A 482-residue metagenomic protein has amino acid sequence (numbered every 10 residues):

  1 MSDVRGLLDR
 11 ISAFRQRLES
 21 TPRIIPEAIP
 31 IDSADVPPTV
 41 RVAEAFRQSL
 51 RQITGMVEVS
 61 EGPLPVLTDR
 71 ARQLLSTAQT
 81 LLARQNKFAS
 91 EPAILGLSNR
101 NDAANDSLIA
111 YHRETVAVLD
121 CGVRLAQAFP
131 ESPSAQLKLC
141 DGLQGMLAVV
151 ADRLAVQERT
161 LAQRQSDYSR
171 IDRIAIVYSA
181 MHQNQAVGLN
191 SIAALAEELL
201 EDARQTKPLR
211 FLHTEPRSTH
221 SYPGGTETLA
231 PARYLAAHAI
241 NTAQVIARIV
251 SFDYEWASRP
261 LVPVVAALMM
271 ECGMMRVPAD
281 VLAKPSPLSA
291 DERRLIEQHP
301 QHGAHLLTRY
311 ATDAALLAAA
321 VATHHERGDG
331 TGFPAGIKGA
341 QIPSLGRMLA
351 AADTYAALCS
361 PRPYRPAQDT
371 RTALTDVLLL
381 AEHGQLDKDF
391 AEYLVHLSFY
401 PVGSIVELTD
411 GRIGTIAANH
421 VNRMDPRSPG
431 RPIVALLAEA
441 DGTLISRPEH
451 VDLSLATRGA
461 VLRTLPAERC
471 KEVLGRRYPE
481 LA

Functional and structural regions predicted by a protein language model:
M1-L235, A440, R447-A482: Non-catalytic interface/linker regions that flank or bridge core catalytic/transmembrane domains
L161-A482: Histidine- and acidic-residue-rich, metal-dependent catalytic cores
